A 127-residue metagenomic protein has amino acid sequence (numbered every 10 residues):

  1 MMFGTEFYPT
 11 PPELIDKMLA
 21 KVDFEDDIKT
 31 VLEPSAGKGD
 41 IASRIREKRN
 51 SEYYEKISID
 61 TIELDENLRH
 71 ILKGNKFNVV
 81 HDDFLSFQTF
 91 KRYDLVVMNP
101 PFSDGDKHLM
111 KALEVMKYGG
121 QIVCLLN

Functional and structural regions predicted by a protein language model:
M1-N127: Class I S-adenosyl-L-methionine-dependent methyltransferase catalytic core
